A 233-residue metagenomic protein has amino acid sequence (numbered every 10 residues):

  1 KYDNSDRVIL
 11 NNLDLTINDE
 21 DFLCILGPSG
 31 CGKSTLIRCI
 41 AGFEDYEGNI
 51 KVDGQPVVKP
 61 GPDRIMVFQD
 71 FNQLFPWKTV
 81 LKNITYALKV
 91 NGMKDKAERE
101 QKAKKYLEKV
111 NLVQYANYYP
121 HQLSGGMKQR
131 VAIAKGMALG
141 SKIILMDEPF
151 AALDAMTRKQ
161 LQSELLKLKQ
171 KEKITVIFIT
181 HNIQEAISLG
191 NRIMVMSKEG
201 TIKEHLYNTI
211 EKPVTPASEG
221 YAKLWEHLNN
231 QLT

Functional and structural regions predicted by a protein language model:
L26-P28: The feature captures the beta-strand-to-loop junction immediately N-terminal to the Walker
A41: Helix-to-loop junction immediately C-terminal to a conserved catalytic motif
G48-P60: Conserved ABC transporter NBD signature motif
L81-K89, E100, Y207: Short helical segment in ABC ATPase nucleotide-binding domains corresponding to the A-loop/adjacent helical element
K96-Y115, K167: Conserved ABC ATPase "signature" region
Y119-L123, M127: Conserved ABC ATPase signature
A138-K142: A short, proline-enriched helix->beta-strand linker immediately N-terminal to the Walker B motif in ABC-type P-loop
I144-D147: Catalytic Walker B motif of ABC-type/P-loop ATPase nucleotide-binding domains
